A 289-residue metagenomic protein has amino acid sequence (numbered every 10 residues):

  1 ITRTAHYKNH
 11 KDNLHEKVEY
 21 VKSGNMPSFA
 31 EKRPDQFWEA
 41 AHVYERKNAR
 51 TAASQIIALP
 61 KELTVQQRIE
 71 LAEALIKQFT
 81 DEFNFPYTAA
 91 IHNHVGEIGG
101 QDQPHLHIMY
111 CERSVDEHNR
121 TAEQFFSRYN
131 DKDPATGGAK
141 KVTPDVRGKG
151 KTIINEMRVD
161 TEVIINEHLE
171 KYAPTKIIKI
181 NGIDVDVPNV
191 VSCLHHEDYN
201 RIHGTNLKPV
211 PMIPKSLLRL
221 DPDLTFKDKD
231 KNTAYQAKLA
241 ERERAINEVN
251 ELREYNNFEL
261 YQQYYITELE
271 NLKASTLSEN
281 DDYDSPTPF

Functional and structural regions predicted by a protein language model:
I1-F289: N-terminal nicking endonuclease/strand-transfer module with a His-rich metal-binding environment and a catalytic Tyr
